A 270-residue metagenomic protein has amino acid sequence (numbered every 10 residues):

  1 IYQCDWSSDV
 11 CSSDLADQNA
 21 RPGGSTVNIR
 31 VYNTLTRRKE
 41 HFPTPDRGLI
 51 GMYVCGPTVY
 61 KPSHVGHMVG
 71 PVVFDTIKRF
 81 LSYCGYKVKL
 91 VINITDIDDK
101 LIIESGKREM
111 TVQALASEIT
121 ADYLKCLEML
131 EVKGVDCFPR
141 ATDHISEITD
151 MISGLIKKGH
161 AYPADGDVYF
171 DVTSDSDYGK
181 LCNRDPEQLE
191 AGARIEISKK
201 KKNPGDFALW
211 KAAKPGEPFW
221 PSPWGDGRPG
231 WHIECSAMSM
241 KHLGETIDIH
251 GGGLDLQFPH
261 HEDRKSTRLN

Functional and structural regions predicted by a protein language model:
I1, S63-G70, R228, Q257: Alpha-helix N-cap/helix-initiation motif
I1-D14, K265-N270: Single conserved hydrophobic/aromatic residue that forms the stacking wall/gate of nucleotide- or nucleobase-binding
A16-D17, R21-Y60, D75, K125 (+1 more regions): Alpha-helical recognition segments enriched in aromatics with Gly/Pro capping that present substrate-recognition
T36-K39, P45-K133: N-terminal, positively charged nucleic-acid-binding surface of large information/translation enzymes
V91-D98, R140-T142, D255-Q257: Short, solvent-exposed turn/loop segments enriched in Gly/Ser/Thr/Pro and often Arg
G106-V112, D136-T142, G253: The substrate-binding groove and active-site-proximal loops of carbohydrate-active enzymes, especially glycoside
V135-D136, A164: Short, hydrophobic secondary-structure boundary micro-motifs
